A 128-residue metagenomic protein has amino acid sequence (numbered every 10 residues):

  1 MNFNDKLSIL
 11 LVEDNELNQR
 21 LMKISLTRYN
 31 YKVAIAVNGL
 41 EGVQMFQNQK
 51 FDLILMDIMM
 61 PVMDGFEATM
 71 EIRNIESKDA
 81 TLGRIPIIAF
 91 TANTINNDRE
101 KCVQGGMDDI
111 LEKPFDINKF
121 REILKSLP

Functional and structural regions predicted by a protein language model:
M1-P128: C-terminal compact regulatory domains
